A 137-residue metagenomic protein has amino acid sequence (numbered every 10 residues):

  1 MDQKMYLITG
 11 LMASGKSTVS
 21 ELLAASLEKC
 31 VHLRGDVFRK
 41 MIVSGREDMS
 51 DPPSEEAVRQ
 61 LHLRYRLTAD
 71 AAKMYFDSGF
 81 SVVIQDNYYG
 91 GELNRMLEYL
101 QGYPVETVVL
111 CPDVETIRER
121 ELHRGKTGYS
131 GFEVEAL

Functional and structural regions predicted by a protein language model:
I8: Hydrophobic anchor at the beta1->P-loop junction of P-loop NTPases
L11: P-loop (Walker A) phosphate-binding loop of NTP-binding proteins
S14: ATP-binding Walker
S17: Walker A/P-loop
E21-L67: Conserved substrate/cofactor phosphate-moiety recognition/catalytic segment in nucleotide-dependent phosphotransferases
R59-Y103: Glycine-rich phosphate-binding loop used to anchor ATP phosphates in small-molecule kinases, encompassing both
D86, Q101-E121: Conserved phosphate-donor/acceptor-positioning beta-strand/loop module used by diverse small-molecule
H123-L137: Small-molecule kinase domains that catalyze NTP-dependent phosphoryl transfer to phosphate-bearing small molecules
